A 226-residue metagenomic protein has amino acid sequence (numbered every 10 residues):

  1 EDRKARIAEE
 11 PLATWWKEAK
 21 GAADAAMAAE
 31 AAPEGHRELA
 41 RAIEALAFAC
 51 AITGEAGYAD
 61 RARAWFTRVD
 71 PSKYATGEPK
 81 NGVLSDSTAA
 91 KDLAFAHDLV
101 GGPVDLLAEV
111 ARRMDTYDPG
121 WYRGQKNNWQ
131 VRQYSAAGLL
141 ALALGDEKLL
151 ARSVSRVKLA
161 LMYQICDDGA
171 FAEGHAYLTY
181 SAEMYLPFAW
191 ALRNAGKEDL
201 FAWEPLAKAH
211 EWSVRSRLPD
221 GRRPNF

Functional and structural regions predicted by a protein language model:
K4, P11-L12, W16-K20, E30-R222: Aromatic-lined, polymer-binding surfaces characteristic of secreted/periplasmic polysaccharide-degrading enzymes
